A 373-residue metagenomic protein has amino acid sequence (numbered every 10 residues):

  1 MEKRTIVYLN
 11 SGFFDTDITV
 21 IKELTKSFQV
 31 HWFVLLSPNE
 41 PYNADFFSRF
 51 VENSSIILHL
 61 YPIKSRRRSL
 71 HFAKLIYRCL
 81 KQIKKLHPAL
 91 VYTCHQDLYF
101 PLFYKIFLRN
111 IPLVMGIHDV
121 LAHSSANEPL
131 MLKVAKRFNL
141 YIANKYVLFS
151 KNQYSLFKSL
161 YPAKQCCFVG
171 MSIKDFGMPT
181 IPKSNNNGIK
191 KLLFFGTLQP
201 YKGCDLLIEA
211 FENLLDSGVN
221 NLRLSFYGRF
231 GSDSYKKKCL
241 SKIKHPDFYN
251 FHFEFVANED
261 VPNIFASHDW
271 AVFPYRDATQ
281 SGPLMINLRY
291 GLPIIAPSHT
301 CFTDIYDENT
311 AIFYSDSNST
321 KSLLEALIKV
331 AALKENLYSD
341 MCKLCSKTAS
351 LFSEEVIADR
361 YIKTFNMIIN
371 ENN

Functional and structural regions predicted by a protein language model:
F14-I18, F72-I76, L90-N110, T279: An aromatic- and histidine-rich active-site surface loop
D15-K22, Q199-N213, S234-K237, M285: A conserved mid-protein helix/loop that constitutes part of the nucleotide-sugar donor-binding site
P38-N39, R223-K237, E254: Glycosyltransferase donor-sugar binding loop
Y141-P179: Donor nucleotide-sugar binding/catalytic pocket of nucleotide-sugar-dependent glycosyltransferases
N185-K202, I208-F211, S225: Conserved donor-binding/catalytic core segment of Leloir-type glycosyltransferases
K236-P262: Nucleotide-activated donor-binding/catalytic signature segment of Leloir-type glycosyltransferases, i.e., the conserved
N263-T279, L292: Acidic donor-binding loop of glycosyltransferase active sites
E308, I312-K321, K329-E335: Conserved acidic donor-binding segment of nucleotide-sugar-dependent glycosyltransferases
